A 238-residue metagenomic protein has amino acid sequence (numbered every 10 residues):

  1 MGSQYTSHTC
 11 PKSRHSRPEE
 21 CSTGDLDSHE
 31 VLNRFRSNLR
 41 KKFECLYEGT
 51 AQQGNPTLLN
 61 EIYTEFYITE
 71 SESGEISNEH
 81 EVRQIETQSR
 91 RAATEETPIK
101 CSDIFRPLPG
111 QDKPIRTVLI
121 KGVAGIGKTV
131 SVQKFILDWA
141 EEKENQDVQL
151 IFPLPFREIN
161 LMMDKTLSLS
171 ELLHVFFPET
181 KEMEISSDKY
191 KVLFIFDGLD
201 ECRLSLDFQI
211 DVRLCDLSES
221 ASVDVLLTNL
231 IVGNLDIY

Functional and structural regions predicted by a protein language model:
M1-Y238: Intracellular innate-immune signaling modules
